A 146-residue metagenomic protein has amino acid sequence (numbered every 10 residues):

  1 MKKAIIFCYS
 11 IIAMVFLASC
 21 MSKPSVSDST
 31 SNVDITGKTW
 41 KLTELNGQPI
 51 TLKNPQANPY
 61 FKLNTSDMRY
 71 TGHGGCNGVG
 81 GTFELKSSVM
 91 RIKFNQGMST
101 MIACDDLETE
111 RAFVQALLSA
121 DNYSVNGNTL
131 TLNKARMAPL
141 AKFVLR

Functional and structural regions predicted by a protein language model:
M1-A4: Positively charged n-region of N-terminal signal peptides that target proteins for export
I6-Y9, C20-R146: Lipid interaction determinants
